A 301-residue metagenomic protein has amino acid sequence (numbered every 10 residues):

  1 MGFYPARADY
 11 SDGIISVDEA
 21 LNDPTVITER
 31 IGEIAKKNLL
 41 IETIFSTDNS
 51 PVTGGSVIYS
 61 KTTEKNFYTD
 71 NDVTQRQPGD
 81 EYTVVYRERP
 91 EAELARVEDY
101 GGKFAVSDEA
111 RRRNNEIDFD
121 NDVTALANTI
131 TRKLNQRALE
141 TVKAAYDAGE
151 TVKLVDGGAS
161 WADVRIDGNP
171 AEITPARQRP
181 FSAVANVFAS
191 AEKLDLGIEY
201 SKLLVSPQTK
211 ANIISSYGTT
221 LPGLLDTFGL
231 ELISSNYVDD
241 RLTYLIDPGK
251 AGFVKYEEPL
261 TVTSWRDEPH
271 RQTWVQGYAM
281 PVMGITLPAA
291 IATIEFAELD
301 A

Functional and structural regions predicted by a protein language model:
M1-G54, D267-E268: N-terminal catalytic cores of peptidoglycan-degrading enzymes
G2-S11, I15-A20, A211-A301: Sequence/fold signature of self-assembling virion shell proteins
T28-Y100: Assembly/oligomerization interface modules of large self-assembling protein complexes
L40, I44, Q136-L139, G197-Y200 (+1 more regions): Intrinsically disordered or highly flexible coil/loop and linker segments, enriched in small and charged/polar residues
T62, S107, S206-Q208, S235 (+1 more regions): Structured loops at beta-to-helix junctions and adjacent beta-edge loops in soluble globular domains
R87-T151, R271-P281: Long, contiguous amphipathic alpha-helices that act as assembly "spine/axial" helices in icosahedral shell and virion
Y100, G197-E199, D239: Short, well-ordered loop/turn elements at secondary-structure boundaries
D147-F228: Extended, solvent-exposed, turn-rich assembly/linker loops in the middle of proteins
